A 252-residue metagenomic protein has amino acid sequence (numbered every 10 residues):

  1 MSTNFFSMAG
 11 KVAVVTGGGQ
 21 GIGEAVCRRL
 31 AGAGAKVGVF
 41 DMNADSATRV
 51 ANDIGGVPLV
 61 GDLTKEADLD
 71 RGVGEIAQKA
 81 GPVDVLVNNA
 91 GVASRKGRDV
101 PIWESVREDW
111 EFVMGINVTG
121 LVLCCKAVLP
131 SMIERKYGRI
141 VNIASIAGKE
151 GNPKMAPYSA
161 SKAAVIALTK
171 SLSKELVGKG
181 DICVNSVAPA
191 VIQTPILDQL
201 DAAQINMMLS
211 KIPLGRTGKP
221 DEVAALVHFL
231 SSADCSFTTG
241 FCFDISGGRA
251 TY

Functional and structural regions predicted by a protein language model:
S2-S7, A93, D99, E150 (+2 more regions): Short C-terminal tail/terminal secondary-structure segment of NAD(P)H-dependent dehydrogenase/reductase domains
V92, W103-V122, Y137, V141 (+2 more regions): Catalytic Tyr-X3-Lys loop
G97-I102, V106-E111, L197, M208: Substrate-binding pocket helix/loop in short-chain dehydrogenase/reductase
C125, S161, T169: Active-site helix of classical SDR
P130, K174-G178: Alpha-helical segment proximal to the catalytic Tyr-Lys
S145: Residue(s) in the substrate-gating loop at a strand-loop-helix junction that position the organic substrate next
G178-C183, T238-G240: Short, small/polar-rich loop/turn modules that mediate ligand/substrate recognition or access, typified
S186, L209-T238, I245-G247: C-terminal helical subdomain
